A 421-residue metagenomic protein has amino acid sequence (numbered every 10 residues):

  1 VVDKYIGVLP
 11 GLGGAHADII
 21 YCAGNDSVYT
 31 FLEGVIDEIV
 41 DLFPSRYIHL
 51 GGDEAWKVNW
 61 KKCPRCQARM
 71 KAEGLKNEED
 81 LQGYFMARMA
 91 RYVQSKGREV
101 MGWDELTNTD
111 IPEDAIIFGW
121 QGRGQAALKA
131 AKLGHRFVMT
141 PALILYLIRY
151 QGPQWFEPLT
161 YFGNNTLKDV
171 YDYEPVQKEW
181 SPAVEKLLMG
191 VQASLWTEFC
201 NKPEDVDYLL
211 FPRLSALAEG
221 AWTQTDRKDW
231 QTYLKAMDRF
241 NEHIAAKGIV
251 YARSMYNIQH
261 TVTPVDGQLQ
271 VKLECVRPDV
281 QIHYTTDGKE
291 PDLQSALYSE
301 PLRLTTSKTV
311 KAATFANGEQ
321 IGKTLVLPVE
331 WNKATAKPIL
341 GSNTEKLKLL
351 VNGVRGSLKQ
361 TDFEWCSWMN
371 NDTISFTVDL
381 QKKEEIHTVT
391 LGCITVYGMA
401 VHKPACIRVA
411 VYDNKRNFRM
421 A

Functional and structural regions predicted by a protein language model:
V1-T30, V58-D80: Aromatic- and acidic-residue-enriched carbohydrate-binding clefts of CAZyme catalytic domains
N25-Y47, E54, C66-I282, E330-E345: Substrate-binding groove of N-acetylhexosamine-processing glycoside hydrolases
L188, D279, E384-I386, P404: Core-facing hydrophobic residues within beta-strands of well-ordered domains
Q224, K228, L234-V378, I394-V401: Short, compositionally stereotyped local motifs that mark structural "simplifiers"
Q281-T285, T390, R408-A410: Beta-strand signatures of extracellular beta-sandwich domains
I339, T373-G392, V409, A421: Hydrophobic/aromatic beta-strand segments within beta-rich folds
N370-D372, K383, Y397-A421: Trp- and acidic/polar-enriched beta-sheet ligand-binding modules for extracellular glycan and matrix recognition
